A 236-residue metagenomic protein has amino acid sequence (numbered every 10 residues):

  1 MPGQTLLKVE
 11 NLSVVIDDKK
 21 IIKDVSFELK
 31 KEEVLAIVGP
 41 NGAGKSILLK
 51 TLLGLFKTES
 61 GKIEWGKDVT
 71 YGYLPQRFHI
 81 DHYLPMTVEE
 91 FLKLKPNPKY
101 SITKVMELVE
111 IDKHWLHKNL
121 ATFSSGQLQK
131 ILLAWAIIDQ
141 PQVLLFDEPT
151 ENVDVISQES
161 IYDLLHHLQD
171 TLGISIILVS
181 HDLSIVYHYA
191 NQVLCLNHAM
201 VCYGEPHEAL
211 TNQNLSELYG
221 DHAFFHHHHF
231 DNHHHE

Functional and structural regions predicted by a protein language model:
L53: Helix-to-loop junction immediately C-terminal to a conserved catalytic motif
Y100-W115: Conserved ABC ATPase "signature" region
N119-F123: Conserved ABC ATPase signature
L144-E148: Catalytic Walker B motif of ABC-type/P-loop ATPase nucleotide-binding domains
S180-H181: H-loop/switch region of ABC-family ATPase nucleotide-binding domains
V193-P206: H-loop (His-switch) and adjacent beta-strand-loop-beta switch element of ABC-type ATPase nucleotide-binding domains
T211-N212, L218-E236: ABC ATPase nucleotide-binding domains
